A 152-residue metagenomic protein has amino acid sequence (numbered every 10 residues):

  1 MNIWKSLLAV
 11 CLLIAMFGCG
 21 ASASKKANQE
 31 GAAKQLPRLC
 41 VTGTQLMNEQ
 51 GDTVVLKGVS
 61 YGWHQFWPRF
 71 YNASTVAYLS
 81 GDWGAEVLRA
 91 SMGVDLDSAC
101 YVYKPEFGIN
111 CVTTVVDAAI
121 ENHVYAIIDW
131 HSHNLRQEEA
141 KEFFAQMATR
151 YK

Functional and structural regions predicted by a protein language model:
M1-L8: Bacterial N-terminal signal peptides that target proteins for export
F17-G18: C-terminal motif of bacterial Sec signal peptides marking the signal peptidase cleavage site
A21-V87, V102: N-terminal carbohydrate-binding accessory modules
N28-V41, E49, C111-A118, N122-I127 (+2 more regions): Active-site-proximal helices and loops of the catalytic beta/alpha 8
N72-A145: Aromatic-lined substrate-binding rim segments of carbohydrate-active enzymes
